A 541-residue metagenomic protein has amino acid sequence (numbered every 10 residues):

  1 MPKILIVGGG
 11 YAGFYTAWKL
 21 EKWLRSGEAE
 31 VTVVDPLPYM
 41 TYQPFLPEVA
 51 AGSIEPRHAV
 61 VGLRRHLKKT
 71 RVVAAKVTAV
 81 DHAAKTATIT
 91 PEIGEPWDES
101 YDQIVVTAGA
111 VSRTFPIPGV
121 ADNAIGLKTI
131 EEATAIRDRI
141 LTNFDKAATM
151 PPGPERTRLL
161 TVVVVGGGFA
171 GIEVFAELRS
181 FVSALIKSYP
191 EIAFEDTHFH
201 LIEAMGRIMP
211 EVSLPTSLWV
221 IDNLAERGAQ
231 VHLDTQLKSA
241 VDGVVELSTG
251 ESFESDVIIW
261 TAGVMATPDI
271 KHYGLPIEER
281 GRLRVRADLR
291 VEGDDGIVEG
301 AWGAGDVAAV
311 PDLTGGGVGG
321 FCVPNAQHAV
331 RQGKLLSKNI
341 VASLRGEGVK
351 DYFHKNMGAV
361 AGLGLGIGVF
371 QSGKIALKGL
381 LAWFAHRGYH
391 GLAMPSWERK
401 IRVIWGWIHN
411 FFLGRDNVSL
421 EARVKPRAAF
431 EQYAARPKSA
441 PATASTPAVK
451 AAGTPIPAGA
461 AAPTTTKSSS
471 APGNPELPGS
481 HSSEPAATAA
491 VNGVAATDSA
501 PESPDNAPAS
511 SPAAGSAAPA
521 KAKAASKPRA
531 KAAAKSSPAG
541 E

Functional and structural regions predicted by a protein language model:
M1, R71-T161, I259, L477 (+1 more regions): FAD-binding core/adjacent interface of flavoenzyme oxidoreductases
M1-A79, V162-V163, F169-V212, I259 (+2 more regions): Beta1-alpha1 glycine-rich phosphate/pyrophosphate-binding loop at the start of Rossmann-like nucleotide-binding domains
G9, P91, A108-G109, T249 (+1 more regions): Glycine-rich, N-terminal phosphate-binding loop of Rossmann-like dinucleotide-binding domains
T70-T86, R179-V291, V349, A530 (+1 more regions): A Rossmann-like FAD-binding core segment of flavoenzymes
N123-P151, G243-E246, S252-V257, T261-R331: FAD-site-proximal beta/loop scaffold in flavoenzymes
R156-V212, W219, Q230-H232, C322-A342 (+1 more regions): Rossmann-like dinucleotide-binding core of oxidoreductases
H328, Q332-K467, P472-L477, A486-A489 (+2 more regions): C-terminal, flexible cofactor-proximal segment of oxidoreductases
T464-T465, A486, A500, A513 (+2 more regions): Low-complexity, polybasic segments enriched for Lys interleaved with small residues
